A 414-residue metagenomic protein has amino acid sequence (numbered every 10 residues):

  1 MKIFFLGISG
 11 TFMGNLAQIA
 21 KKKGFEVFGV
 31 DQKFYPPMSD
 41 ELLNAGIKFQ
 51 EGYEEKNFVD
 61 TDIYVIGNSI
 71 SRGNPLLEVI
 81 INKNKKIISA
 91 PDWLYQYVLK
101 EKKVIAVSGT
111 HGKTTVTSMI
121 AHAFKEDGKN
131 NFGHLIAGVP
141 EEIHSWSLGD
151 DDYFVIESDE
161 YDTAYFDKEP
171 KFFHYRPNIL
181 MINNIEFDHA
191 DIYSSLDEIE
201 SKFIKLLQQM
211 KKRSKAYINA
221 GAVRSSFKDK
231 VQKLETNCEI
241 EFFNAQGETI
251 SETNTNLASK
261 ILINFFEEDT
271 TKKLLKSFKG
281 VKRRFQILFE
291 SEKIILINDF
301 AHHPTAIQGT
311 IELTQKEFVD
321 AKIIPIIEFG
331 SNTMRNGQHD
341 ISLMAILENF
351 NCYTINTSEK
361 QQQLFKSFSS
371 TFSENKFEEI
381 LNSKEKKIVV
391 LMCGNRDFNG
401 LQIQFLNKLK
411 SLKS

Functional and structural regions predicted by a protein language model:
M1-F34, L43-F49, D60, Y64 (+5 more regions): ATP-dependent carboxylate-amine ligase
I19-F25, L43, K56-V59, N68 (+4 more regions): Phosphate-binding loop of NTP-binding sites
V30-D31, I156-S158, I182, I218-N219 (+2 more regions): Active-site flanking residues adjacent to catalytic metal/cofactor-binding acidic residues
D31-F34, E54-E55, P91-L94, A137 (+3 more regions): Short, acidic/turn-prone active-site loops that include or flank metal/cofactor- and phosphate-binding residues
Q32-P36, Y53-E55, N68-R72, D92 (+4 more regions): Short, polar loop motifs at secondary-structure junctions
S39, N74-L77, E101, T117-S118 (+4 more regions): Conserved strand-to-helix beginnings and helix N-cap segments that scaffold or border functional pockets
G221-V223, E248, E252: Conserved NTP phosphate-binding and transfer environment spanning the P-loop NTPase/kinase superfamily
